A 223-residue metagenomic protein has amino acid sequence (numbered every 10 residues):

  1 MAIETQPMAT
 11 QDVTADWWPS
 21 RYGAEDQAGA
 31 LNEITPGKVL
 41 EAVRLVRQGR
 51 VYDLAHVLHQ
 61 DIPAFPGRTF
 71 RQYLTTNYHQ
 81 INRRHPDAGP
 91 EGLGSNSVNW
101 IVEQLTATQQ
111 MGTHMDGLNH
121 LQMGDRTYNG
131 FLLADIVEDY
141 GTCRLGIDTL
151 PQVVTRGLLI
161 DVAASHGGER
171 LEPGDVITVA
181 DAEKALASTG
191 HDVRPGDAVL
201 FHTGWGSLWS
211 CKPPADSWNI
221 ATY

Functional and structural regions predicted by a protein language model:
M1-Y223: Active-/binding-site microenvironments in catalytic and ligand-binding cores
